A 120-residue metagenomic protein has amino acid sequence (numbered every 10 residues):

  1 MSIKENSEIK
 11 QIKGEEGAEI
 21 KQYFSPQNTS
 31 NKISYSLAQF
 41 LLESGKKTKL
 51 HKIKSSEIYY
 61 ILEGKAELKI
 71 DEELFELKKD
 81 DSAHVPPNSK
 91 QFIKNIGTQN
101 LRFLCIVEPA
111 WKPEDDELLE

Functional and structural regions predicted by a protein language model:
M1-S34, L118-E120: A short, N-terminal "cap"/entry segment at the start of jelly-roll beta-barrel domains of the cupin/DSBH fold
Q11, Q22, L37-L41, I58 (+1 more regions): Conserved hydrophobic/aromatic beta-strand scaffold that supports enzyme active sites
Q22-S25, A38-I53: Conserved short histidine dyad/triad with adjacent acidic residue
N31-K32, K47-I53, K94-I96, D116: Short histidine-centered beta-strand/loop micro-motifs that create catalytic or ligand/metal-coordination sites
K46-K49, E67, A83, P87-I93: Histidine-centered metal-chelating micro-motifs
K54-S56, Y60-A66: Glycine- and acidic-residue-biased ligand/ion/polar-headgroup-sensing regions
E72-P87: Short acidic-glycine-tyrosine-enriched beta hairpin
P87-P113: Ligand-binding loop in jelly-roll beta-barrel domains
